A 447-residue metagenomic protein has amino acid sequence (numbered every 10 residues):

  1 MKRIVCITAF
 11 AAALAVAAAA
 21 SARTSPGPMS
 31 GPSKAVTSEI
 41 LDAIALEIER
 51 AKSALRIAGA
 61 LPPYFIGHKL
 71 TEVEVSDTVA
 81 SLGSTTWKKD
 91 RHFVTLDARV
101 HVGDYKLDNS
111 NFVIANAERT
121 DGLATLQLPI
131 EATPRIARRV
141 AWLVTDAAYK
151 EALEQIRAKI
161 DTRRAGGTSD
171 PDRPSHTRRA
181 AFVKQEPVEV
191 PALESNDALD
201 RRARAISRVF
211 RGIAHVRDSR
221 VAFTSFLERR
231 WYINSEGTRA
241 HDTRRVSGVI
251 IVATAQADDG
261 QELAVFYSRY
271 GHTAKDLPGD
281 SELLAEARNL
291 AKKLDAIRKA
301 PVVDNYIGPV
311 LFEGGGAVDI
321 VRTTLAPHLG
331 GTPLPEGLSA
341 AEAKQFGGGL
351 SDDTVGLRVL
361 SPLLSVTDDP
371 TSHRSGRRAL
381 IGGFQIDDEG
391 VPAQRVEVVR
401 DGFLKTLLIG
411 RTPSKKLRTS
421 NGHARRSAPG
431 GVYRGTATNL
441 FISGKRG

Functional and structural regions predicted by a protein language model:
M1-I4: Positively charged n-region of N-terminal signal peptides that target proteins for export
C6-I7, A51: Short amphipathic alpha-helical "recognition" segments used for binding
I7-A17: Bacterial N-terminal signal peptides
A18-I386, V391-R395, R400-F403, K416 (+1 more regions): Active-site bordering "gate/hinge" segments that shape substrate access to catalytic or cofactor-binding pockets
D352-L357, R426-G447: Extended C-terminal subregions enriched in glycine
H373, T412-K415, R446-G447: Short, catalytically relevant binding-site loops at active-site mouths
P413-R426: A short, polar/charged loop-to-alpha-helix boundary motif
